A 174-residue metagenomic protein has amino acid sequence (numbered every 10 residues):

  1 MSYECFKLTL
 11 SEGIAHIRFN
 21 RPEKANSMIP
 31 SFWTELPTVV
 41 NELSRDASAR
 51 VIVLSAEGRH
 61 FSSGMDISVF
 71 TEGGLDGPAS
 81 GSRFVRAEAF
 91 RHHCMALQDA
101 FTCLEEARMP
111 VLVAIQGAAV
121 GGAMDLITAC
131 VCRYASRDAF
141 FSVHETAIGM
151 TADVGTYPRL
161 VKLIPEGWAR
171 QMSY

Functional and structural regions predicted by a protein language model:
M1-E57: Conserved CoA-thioester-binding segment of acyl-CoA-metabolizing enzymes
I17, L54, D66, L126-T128: Hydrophobic/aromatic residues within transmembrane alpha-helices of multi-pass small-molecule transporters
N20, M65, Q116: Histidine-centered beta-alpha loop that forms part of the nucleotide-sugar donor binding/catalytic region in diverse
P22-A25, R59, S68, D138-F140 (+1 more regions): A short, glycine- and basic residue-enriched loop/turn that sits immediately adjacent to a domain's principal
S31, E35, A96, C103: Charged catalytic carboxylate motif
A56-D99, G149: Glycine- (often His-adjacent) and acidic-residue-rich active-site loop that binds/positions the CoA thioester
T102-Y174: Crotonase-fold acyl-CoA enzyme core
